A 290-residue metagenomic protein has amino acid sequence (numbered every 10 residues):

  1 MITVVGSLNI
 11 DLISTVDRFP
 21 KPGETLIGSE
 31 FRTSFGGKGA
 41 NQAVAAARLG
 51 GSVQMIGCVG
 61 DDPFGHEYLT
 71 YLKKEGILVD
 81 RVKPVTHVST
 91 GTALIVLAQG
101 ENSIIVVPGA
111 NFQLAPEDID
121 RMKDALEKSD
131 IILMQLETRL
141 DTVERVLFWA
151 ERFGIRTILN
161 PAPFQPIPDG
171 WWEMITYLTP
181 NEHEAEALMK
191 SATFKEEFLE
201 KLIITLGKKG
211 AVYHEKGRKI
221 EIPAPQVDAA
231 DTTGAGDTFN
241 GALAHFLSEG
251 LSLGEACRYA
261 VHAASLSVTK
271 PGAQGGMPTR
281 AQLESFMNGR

Functional and structural regions predicted by a protein language model:
M1-C58, P63-E67, K74, A229-A230 (+1 more regions): Glycine-rich phosphate/adenosyl-contacting loop at the front of the ribokinase-like
I2, V53, V79-D80, T157 (+2 more regions): Hydrophobic anchor at the start of a short beta-strand that flanks the dinucleotide cofactor-binding loop
P22-L26, T33, R48-D130, E284-R290: Conserved N-terminal subdomain of the carbohydrate kinase-like
A43, A150, A185, A256 (+2 more regions): Small-residue (primarily alanine) positions within well-ordered alpha-helices, especially packing/interaction faces
A47-R48, E151, S248: Gly/Ala-rich phosphate-binding loop of Rossmann-like dinucleotide-binding domains, activating on the conserved
I131-T193, K209-A211: Conserved beta-alpha-beta core of the PfkB/ribokinase-like small-molecule kinase fold
P166, F194-R290: Conserved phosphate-binding/catalytic region of the ribokinase-like
